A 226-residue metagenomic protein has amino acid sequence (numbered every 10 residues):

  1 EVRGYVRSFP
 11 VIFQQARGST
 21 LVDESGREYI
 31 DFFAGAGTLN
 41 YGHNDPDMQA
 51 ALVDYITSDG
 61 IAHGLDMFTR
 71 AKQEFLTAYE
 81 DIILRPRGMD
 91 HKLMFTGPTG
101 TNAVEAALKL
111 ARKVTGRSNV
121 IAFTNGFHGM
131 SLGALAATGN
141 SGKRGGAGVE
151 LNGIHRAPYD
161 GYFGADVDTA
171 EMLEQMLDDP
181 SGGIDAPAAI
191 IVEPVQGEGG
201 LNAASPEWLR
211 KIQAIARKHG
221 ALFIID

Functional and structural regions predicted by a protein language model:
E1-T20, S58, M67: Active-site-adjacent loop/helix segments that line or gate small-molecule/cofactor pockets in enzymes
D23-E24: Short, acidic, Ser/Thr-enriched surface-loop or helix-capping motifs
R27, A189, L222-F223: Hydrophobic "anchor" residues on beta-strands that sit immediately upstream of conserved functional sites
E28-R117: Glycine-rich loop-to-alpha-helix module at the N-terminal edge of alpha/beta enzyme cores
T38-N40, F163-G164, G197-G199: Short, small-residue-enriched loops and turns at beta-alpha junctions that line or gate enzyme active sites
T77-A189, P206-E207: PLP-dependent aspartate aminotransferase-fold enzymes
I184-G200: Short acidic, glycine-rich surface-loop motifs adjacent to enzyme active sites
N202-D226: Catalytic PLP-binding core of fold-type I/II PLP enzymes
